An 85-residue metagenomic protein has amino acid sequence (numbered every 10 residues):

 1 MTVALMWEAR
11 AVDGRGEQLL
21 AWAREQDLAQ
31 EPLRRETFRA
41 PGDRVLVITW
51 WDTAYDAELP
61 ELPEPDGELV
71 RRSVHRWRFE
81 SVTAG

Functional and structural regions predicted by a protein language model:
M1, L33-L46, L62-G85: Glycine-rich beta-strand-turn "strand-cap" elements at beta-sheet edges
T2-A11: Short glycine-/aliphatic-rich beta-strand segments at the starts of folded cytosolic domains
W7, L19, A23, R35 (+2 more regions): Hydrophobic pocket/interface hotspot
A11-R34, L62-P65: Short amphipathic alpha-helical segments
V12-R15, W50-D56: Helix N-cap motif at beta-to-alpha junctions
A21-E25, D52-E64, F79-A84: A beta-strand edge to alpha-helix "cap/lid" segment located at domain peripheries
